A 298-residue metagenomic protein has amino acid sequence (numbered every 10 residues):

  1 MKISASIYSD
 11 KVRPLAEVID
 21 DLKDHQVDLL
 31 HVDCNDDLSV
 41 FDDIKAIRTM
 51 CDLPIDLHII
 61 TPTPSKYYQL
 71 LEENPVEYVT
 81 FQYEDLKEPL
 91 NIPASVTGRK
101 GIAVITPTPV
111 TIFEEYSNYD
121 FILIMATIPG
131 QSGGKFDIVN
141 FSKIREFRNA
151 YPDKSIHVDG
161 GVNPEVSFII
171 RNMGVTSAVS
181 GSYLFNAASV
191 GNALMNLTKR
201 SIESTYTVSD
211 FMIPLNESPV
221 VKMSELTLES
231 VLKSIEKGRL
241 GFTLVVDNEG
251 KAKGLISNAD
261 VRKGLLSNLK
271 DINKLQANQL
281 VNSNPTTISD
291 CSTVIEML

Functional and structural regions predicted by a protein language model:
K2-I7, L30-V32, I55-I59, E77-F81 (+4 more regions): Hydrophobic faces of well-ordered beta-strands that scaffold small-molecule active sites in alpha/beta enzyme cores
S6-R13, I59-S65, A103-T111, S155-E165 (+3 more regions): Glycine-rich beta-to-alpha transition loops that act as phosphate-gripper elements at the mouths of alpha/beta enzyme
V18-I19, T63-P75, P107-S117, G161-S177: Catalytic cores of alpha/beta
H31-S95: N-terminal active-site wall of soluble small-molecule enzyme domains
I44-M50, Y83-V166: Short loop-to-alpha-helix "cap/lid" segments that border enzyme active sites across diverse enzyme classes
V79-K87, L123-K135, N172-L194: Glycine-rich phosphate-binding active-site loops on the catalytic face of alpha/beta enzymes
I202-S234, L240, V246-D247, A252-K253 (+1 more regions): Bateman/CBS regulatory modules and CBS-like beta-alpha motifs in cytosolic regions of diverse proteins
G254-A259: Short hydrophobic beta-strand motif reused across regulatory alpha/beta modules
